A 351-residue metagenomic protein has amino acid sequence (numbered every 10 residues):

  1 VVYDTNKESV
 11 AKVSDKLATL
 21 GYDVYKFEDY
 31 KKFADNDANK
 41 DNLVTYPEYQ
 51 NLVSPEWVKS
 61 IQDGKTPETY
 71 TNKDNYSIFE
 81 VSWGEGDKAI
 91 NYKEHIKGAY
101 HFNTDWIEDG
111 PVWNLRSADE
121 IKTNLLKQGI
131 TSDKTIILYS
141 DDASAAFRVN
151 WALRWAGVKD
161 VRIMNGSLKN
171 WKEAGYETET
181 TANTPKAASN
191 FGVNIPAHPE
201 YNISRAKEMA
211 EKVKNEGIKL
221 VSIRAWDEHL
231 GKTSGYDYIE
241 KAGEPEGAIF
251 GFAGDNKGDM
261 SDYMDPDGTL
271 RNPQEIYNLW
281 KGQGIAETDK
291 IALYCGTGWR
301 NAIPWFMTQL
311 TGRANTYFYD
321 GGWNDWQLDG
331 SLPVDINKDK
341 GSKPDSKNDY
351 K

Functional and structural regions predicted by a protein language model:
V1-K351: Cytosolic catalytic domains that perform sulfur/thiol-centered chemistry
